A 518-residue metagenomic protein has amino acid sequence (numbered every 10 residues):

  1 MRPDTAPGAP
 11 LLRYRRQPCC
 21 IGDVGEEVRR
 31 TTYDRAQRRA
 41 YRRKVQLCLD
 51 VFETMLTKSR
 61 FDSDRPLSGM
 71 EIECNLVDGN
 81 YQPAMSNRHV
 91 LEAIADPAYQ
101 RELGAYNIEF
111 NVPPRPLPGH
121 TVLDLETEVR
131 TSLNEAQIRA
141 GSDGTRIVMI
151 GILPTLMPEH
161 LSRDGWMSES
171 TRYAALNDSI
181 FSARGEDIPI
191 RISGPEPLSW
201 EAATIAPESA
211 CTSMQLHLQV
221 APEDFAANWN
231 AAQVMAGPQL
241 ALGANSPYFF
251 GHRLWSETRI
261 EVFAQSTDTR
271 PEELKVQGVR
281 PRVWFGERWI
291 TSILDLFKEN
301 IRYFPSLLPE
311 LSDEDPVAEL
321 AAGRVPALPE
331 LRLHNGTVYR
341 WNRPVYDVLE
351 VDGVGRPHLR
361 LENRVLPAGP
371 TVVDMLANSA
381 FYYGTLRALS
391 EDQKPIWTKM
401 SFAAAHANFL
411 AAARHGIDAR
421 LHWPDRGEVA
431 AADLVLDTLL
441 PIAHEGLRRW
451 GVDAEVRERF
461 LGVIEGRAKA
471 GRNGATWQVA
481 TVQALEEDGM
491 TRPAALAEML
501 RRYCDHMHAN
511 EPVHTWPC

Functional and structural regions predicted by a protein language model:
R2-T5: Extreme N-terminal basic, low-complexity initiation segments that serve as generic localization/processing leaders
G8-C518: Phosphate/nucleotide-binding catalytic core
